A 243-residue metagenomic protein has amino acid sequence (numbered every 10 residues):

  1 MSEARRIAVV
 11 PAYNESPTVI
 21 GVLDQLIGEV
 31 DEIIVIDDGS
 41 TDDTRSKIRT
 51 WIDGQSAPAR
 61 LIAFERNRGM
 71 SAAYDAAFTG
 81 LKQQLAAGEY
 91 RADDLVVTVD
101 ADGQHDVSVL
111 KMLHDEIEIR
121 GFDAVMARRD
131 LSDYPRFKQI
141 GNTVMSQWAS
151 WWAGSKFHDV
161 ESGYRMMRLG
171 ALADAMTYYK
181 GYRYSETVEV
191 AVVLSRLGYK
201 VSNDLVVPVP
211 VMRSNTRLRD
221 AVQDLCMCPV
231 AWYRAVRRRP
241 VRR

Functional and structural regions predicted by a protein language model:
M1-E3, V9-V10, Y178-R243: Hydrophobic helical membrane-anchoring modules
A4-I7, L26-V35, D43, P58-R60: Short loop->beta transition adjacent to catalytic acidic/histidine clusters or analogous donor-positioning motifs
A12-Y13, I36-D38, F64: Conserved sequence signature across two-component system core domains
Y13-E29: Short, well-formed alpha-helical segments that are part of the catalytic scaffolds of diverse glycosyltransferases
P17-G21, D42-W51: Acidic helix N-cap motif at the loop->helix transition within catalytic regions of sugar-transfer enzymes
I34, S46-R91: Conserved donor nucleotide-binding strand/loop of the catalytic core
E65-Q83, D93, Q104-Y184, V211-R219 (+1 more regions): Acceptor/aglycone-binding surface of glycosyltransferases and processive sugar-polymer synthases
V96: Short aromatic/hydrophobic "clamp" motif used to bind/position activated sugar donors
